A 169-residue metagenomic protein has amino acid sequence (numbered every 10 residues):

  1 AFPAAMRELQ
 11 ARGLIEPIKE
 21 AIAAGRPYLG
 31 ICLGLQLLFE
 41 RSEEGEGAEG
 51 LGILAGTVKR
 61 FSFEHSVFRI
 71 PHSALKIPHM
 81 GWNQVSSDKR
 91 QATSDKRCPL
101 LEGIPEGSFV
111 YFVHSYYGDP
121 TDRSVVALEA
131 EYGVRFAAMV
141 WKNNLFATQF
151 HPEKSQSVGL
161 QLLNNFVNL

Functional and structural regions predicted by a protein language model:
A1-S66, H72-M80: Cysteine-nucleophile active-site neighborhood
A23, T57-L169: Amide-donor transfer/coupling interface in amidating biosynthetic enzymes
